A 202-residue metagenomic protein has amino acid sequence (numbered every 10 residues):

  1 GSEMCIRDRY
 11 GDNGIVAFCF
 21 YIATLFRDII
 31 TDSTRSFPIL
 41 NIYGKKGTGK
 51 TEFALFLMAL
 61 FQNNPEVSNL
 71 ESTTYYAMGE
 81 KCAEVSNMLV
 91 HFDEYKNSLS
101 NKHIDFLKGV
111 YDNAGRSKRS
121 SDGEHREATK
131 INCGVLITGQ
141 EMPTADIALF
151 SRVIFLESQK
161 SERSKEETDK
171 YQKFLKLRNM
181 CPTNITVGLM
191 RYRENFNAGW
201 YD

Functional and structural regions predicted by a protein language model:
G1-C5: Short, small-residue-biased leader/transition segments that mark boundaries at the very start of proteins
I6-D12: A short glycine/serine-rich beta->alpha loop
I15, T24-Y201: Conserved NTP-binding/hydrolysis core of motor NTPases
